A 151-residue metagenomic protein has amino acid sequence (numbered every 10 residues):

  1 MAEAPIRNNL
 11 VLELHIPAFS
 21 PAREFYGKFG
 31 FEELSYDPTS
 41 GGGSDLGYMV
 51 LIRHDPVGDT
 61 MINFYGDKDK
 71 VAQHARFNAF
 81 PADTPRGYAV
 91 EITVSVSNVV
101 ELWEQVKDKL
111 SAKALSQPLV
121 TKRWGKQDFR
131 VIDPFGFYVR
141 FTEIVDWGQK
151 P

Functional and structural regions predicted by a protein language model:
M1-A2, P151: Eukaryotic N-terminal targeting leaders
A2-N8, E13-Y65, D69: Core segments of cupin and vicinal oxygen chelate
P17-S20, P85-F135: Vicinal oxygen chelate
G41, W124, I144-G148: A short acidic/small-residue loop/turn micro-motif
F64-S95: Helix-adjacent hinge/juxtasegments
Q73-H74, D146-P151: A short, polar/charged loop-to-alpha-helix boundary motif
